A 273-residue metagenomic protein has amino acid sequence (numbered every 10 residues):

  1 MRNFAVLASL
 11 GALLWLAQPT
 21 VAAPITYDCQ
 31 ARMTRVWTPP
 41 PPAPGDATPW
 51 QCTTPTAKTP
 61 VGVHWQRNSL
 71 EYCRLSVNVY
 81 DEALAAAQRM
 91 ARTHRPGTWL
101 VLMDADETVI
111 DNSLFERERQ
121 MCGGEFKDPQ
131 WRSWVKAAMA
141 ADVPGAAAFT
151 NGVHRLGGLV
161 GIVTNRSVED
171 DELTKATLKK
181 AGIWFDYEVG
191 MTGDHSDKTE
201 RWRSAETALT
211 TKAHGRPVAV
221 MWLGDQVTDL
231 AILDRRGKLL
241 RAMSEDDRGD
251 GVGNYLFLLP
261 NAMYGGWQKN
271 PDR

Functional and structural regions predicted by a protein language model:
M1-F4: Positively charged n-region of N-terminal signal peptides that target proteins for export
L7-W15: Bacterial N-terminal signal peptides
A17-P19: N-terminal signal peptide c-region/cleavage motif recognized by signal peptidases
A22-M103, N270-R273: Non-catalytic pre-domain segments flanking phosphatase-related domains
T26-Y27, M33, G158, S167 (+1 more regions): C-terminal cap/substrate-recognition subdomain and adjoining C-terminal extension of metal-dependent phosphatase-like
W65-S76, R132-A140, G161-N165, M191-G193: Second-shell loop/turn segments in exported
A91-T98, V109-A141, R155: Active-site neighborhood of HAD-like aspartate-dependent phosphohydrolases
S133-G161, V168-E169: Short, acidic loop-to-helix structural element flanking the phosphoryl-transfer center in phosphate-processing enzymes
